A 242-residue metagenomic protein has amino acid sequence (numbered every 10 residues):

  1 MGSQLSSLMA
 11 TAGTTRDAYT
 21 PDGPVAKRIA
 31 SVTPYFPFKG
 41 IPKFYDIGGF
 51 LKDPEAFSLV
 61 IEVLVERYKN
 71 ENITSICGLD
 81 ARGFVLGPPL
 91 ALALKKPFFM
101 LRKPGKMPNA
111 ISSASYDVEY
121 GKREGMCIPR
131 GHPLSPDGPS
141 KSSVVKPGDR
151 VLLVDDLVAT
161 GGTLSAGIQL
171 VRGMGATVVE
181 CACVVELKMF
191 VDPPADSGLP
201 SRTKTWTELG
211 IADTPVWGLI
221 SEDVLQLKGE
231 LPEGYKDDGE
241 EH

Functional and structural regions predicted by a protein language model:
G2-T20, R28, S165-H242: PRPP-dependent phosphoribosyltransferase catalytic core
S3-I73, M126-S135: Active-site-facing substrate-recognition patch
N72-D80: Short glycine-rich phosphate-binding loop at a beta-alpha junction
I73-T74, D149, V179: Conserved acidic residues
G78, L153-V154: Generic enzyme active-site microenvironment
V85-K95, A166-I168: Short Gly/Thr/Asp-enriched flexible loops that form oxyanion-binding sites at enzyme active sites
K96-V151, G229-E241: Short, glycine/charge-rich flexible loops or terminal/linker lids adjacent to PRPP-binding catalytic cores
D156, G161: Conserved G/P- and acidic residue-centered "switch" motifs that form tight phosphate/ATP-binding loops in soluble
